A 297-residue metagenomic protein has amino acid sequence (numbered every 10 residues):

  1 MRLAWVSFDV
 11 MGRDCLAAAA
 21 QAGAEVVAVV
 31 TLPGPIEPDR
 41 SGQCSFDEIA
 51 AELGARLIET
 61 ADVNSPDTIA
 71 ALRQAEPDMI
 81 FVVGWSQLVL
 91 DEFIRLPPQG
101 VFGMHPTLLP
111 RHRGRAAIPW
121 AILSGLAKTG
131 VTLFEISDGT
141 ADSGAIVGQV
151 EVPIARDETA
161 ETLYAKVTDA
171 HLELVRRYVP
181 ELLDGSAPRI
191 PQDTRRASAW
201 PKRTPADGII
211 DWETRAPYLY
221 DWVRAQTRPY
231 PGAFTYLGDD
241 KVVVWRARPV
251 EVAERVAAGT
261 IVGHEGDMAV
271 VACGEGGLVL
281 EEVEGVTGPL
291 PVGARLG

Functional and structural regions predicted by a protein language model:
M1-S41: N-terminal Rossmann-like dinucleotide-binding module
R2-A4, E25-V30, R56-A75, I80 (+1 more regions): Internal alpha/beta domain cores that form substrate/cofactor-binding pockets in large enzymes and binding proteins
F8-G12, A61-N64, W85-L88, T227 (+1 more regions): Short beta->alpha connector loops
A22, M79, V83-A199: Donor/substrate-binding cores of folate-linked one-carbon enzymes
V30, E213-G297: An anion-binding loop in the catalytic cleft
P35-L53: N-terminal beta-loop-helix "entrance" segment that forms/cooperates in small-molecule cofactor or anionic ligand
P201-T214: Acyl-group handling in specialized metabolite and lipid biosynthesis
